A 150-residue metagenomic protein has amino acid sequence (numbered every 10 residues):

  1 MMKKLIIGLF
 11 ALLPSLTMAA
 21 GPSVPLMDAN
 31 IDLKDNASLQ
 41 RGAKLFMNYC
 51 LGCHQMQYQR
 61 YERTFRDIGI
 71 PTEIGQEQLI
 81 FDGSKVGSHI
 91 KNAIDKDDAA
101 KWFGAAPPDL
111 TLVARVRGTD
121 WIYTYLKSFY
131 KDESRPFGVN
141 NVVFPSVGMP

Functional and structural regions predicted by a protein language model:
M1-L33: Post-cleavage N-terminal segment of exported redox proteins
A20-K44, Q55-R66, G75: Electrostatic cytochrome c docking/interface patches
D32-L39, A43, A100-F103, R115 (+1 more regions): Solvent-exposed, acidic/flexible segments
K44-M56, N92-K96, A106-L112, R117 (+1 more regions): C-type cytochrome heme c attachment motif
Q55, I70, W102, V142-F144 (+1 more regions): Non-cytosolic ectodomains/luminal loops of secretory-pathway membrane proteins
R63-P107, V113: Structured domain cores in non-transmembrane regions
I122-P150: Extracytoplasmic/lumenal ectodomains and periplasmic regions of secretory and membrane proteins
